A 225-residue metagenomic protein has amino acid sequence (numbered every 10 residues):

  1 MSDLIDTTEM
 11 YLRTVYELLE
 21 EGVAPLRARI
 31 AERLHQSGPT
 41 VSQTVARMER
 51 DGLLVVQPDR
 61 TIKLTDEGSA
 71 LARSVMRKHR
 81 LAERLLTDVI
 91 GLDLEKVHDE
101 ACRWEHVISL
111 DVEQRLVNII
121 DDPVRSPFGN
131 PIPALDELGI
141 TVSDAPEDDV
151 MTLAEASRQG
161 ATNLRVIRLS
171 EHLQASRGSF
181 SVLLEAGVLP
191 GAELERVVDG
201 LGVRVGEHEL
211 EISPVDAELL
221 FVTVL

Functional and structural regions predicted by a protein language model:
M1-H35: Extreme N-terminal segment that seeds HTH/winged-HTH DNA-binding domains in transcriptional regulators
Y11, I30, V41-D51: Basic amphipathic alpha-helical segments that dock to polyanions
R27, V45, E83: Helix-turn-helix DNA-binding elements, focusing on the entry/boundary residues of the two helices that contact DNA
P39, E95: Key DNA-contact positions within bacterial/archaeal DNA-binding proteins
E49-D59: A short, conserved structural fragment
R60-H79: Basic, amphipathic "hinge/linker" alpha-helix immediately C-terminal to the N-terminal HTH DNA-binding motif
H106-A217: Mid-protein regulatory/catalytic core that forms ligand/cofactor-binding pockets and protein-protein interaction
